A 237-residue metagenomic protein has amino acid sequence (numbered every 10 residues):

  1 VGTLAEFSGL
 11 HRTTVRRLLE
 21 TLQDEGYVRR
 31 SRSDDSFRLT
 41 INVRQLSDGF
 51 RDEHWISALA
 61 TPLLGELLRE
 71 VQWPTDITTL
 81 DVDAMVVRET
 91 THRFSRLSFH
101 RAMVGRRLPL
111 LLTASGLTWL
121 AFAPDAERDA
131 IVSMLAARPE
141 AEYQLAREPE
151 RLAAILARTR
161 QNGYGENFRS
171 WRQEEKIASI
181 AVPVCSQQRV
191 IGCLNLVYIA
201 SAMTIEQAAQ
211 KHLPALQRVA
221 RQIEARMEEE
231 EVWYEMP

Functional and structural regions predicted by a protein language model:
V1-S57, R221-R226: N-terminal helix-turn-helix
L4, T90-H92, S170, N195-L196: Short clusters of small/polar residues that mark proteolytic maturation junctions
G26, V182, L194: Conserved GNAT-family N-acetyltransferase fold
R38-M134: Amphipathic alpha-helical effector-binding/dimerization core of metabolite-sensing transcriptional regulators
A60-L67, V132-V182, R226: Short, basic/aromatic recognition patches
A157, Q173-K176, V190-P237: Juxtadomain coupling helices with adjacent low-complexity linkers
V184-Q187: Sensor-regulatory modules in signal-transduction proteins
